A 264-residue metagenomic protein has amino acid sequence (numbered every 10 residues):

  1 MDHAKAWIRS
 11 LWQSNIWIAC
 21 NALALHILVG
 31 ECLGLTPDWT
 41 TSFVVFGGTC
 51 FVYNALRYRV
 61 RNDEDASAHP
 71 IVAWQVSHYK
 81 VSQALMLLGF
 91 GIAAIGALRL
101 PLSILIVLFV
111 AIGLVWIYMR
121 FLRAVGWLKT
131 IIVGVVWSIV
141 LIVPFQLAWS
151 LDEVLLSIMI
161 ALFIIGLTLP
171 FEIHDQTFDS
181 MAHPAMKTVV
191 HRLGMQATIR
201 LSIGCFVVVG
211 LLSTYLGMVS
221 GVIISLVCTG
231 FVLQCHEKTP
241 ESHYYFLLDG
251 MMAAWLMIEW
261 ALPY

Functional and structural regions predicted by a protein language model:
K5, Y53-A66, L114-K129, I173-F178 (+1 more regions): C-terminal ends of transmembrane helices
C20-L25, A73-L85, I131-L147, V190-T198 (+1 more regions): Small-residue-rich segments of transmembrane alpha-helices in multi-pass membrane proteins, especially helix faces
A24-V45, A93-I106, L141-I158, G210-V219 (+1 more regions): Helix-coil boundary and interhelical linker segments in multi-pass alpha-helical membrane proteins
P37-A55, V107-G113, D152-P170: Membrane-embedded alpha-helical segments that form the functional core of polytopic membrane enzymes, especially those
V45, T49-A84, I165-F206: Solvent-exposed interhelical
H69-I71, V222-Y264: Extended hydrophobic alpha-helices typical of membrane-associated regions
A73-Q146, V232-Q234: Intramembrane alpha-helical segments
V133-F178: Functional transmembrane core segments of multi-pass inner-membrane proteins
